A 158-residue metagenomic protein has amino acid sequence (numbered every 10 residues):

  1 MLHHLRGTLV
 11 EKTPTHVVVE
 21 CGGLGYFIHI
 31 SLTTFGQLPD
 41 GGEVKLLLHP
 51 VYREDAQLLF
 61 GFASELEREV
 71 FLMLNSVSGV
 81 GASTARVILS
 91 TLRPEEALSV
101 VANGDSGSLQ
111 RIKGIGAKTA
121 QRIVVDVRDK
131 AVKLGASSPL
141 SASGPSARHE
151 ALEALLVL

Functional and structural regions predicted by a protein language model:
M1-S76: Structure-specific DNA junction-binding interface
E69-M73, T84, G104-S108, A147-A154: A general alpha-helix detector
Q110-K113, I123: Glycine- and Gly-Pro-enriched alpha-helical subdomains that act as flexible, kink-prone "lid/hinge" or packing modules
I123-L158: Strongly charged, low-complexity linkers/loops
